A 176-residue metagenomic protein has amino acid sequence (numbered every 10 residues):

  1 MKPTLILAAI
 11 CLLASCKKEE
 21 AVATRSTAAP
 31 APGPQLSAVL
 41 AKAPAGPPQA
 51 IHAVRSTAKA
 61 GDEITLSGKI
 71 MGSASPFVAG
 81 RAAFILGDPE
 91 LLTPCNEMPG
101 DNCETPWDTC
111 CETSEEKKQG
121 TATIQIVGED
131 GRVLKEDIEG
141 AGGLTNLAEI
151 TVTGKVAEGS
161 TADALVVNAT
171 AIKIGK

Functional and structural regions predicted by a protein language model:
M1-A14: Sec-dependent bacterial lipoprotein signal peptides
C16-K176: OB-fold and OB-like single-stranded nucleic-acid-recognition modules and their adjacent interaction interfaces
